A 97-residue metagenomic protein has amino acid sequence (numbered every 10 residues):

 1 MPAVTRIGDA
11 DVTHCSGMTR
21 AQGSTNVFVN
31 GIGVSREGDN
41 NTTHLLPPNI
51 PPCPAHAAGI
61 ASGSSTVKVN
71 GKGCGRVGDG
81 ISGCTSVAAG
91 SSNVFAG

Functional and structural regions predicted by a protein language model:
P2-G97: Intrinsically disordered, low-complexity proline/glycine-rich segments
